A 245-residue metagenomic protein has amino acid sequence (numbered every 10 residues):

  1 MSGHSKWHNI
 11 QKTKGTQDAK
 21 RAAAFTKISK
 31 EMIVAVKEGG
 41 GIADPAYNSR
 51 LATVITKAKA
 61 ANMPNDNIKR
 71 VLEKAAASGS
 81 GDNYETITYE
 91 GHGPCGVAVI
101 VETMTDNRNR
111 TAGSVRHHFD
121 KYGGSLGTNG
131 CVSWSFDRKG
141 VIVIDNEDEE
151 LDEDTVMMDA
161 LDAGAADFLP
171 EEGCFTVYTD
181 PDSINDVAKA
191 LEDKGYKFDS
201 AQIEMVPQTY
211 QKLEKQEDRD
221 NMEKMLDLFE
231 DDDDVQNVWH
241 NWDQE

Functional and structural regions predicted by a protein language model:
M1-G127, V132-V141, D243: N-terminal cationic and glycine-rich segments that engage phosphates or anionic surfaces
V143-E245: Positively charged, low-complexity, intrinsically disordered RNA-binding extensions
